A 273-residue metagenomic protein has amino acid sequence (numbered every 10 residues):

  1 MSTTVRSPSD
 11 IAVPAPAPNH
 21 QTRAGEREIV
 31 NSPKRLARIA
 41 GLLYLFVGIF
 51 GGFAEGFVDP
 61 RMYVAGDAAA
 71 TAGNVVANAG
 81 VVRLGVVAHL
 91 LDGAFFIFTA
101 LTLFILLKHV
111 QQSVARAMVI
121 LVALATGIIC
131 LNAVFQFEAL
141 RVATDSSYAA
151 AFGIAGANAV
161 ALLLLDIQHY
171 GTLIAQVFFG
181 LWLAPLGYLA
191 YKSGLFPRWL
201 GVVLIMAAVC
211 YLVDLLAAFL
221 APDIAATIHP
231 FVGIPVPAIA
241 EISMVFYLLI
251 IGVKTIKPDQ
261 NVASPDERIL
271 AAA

Functional and structural regions predicted by a protein language model:
S2-A273: Hydrophobic, aromatic-enriched alpha-helical segments typical of multi-pass transmembrane helices
